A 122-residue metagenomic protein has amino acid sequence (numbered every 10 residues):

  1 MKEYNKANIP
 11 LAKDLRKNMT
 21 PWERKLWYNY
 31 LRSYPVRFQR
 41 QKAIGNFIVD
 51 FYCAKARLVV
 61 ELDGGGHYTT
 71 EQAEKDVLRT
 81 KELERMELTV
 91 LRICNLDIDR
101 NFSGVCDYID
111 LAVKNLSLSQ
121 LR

Functional and structural regions predicted by a protein language model:
M1-P35, L116-R122: Solvent-exposed, charged helical/coil patches that constitute nucleic-acid or partner-interaction surfaces
K2, P35-V36, A54, F102: Generic hydrophobic-segment detector
P10-D14, K42-F47: Short acidic/polar alpha-helix capping motifs at helix-coil junctions
K25, S33, A43-I44, K75: Short, conserved clusters of charged catalytic residues that mark active-site and nucleotide-handling motifs
R37-Q41: A short linear hydrophobic-aromatic micro-motif
I44-K114: Basic, amphipathic alpha-helical patches used to engage nucleic acids or provide basic targeting signals, exemplified
